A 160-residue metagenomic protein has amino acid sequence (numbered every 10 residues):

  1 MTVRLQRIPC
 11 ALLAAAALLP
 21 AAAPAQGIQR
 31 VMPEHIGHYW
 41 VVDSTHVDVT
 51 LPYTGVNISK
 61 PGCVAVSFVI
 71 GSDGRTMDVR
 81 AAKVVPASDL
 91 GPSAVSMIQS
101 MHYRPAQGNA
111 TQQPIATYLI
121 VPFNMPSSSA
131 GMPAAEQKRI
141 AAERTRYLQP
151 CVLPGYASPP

Functional and structural regions predicted by a protein language model:
M1-L12: Bacterial N-terminal signal peptides that target proteins for export
C10-P20: Bacterial N-terminal signal peptides
A21-A25: Sec/Tat signal peptide C-region and signal peptidase I cleavage site
Q26-S67, S93-P133, R144, V152: Short proline/glycine- and basic residue-enriched helix-capping loop/turn segments at helix->loop/beta transitions
K60-P86, I98: Short tight loops/turns at secondary-structure junctions
R144-P160: Short, low-complexity, Pro/Ser/Thr/Gly-rich segments in the mature regions of secreted, periplasmic
